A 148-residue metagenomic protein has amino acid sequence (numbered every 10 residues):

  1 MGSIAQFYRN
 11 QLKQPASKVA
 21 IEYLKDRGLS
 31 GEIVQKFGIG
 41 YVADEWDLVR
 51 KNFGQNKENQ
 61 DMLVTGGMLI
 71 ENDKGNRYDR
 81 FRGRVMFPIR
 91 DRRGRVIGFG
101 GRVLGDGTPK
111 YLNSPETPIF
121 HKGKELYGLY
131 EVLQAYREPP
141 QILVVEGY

Functional and structural regions predicted by a protein language model:
M1, Q6-Q35: Non-catalytic interaction/clamp surfaces of large macromolecular machines
M1-I4, E22, A43-Y148: Phosphate-handling DNA/RNA-contact segment within nucleic-acid enzymes
G38-G40: Aromatic-rich juxtamembrane segments at the membrane interface
